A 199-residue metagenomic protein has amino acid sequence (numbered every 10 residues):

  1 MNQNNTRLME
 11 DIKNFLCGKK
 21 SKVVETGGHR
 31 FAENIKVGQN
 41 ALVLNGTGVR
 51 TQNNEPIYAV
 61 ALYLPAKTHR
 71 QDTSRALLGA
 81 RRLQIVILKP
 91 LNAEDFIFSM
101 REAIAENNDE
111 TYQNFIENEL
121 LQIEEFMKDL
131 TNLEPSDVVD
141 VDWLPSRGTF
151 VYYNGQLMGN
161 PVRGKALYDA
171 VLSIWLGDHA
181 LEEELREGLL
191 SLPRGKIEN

Functional and structural regions predicted by a protein language model:
N2-S21, G27, A105, N199: N- and C-terminal low-complexity/disordered segments
G18-R75: N-terminal structural module
I35, F150-V151: Short aromatic-centered micro-motifs
V43, A61, Q84-V86, F150: Soluble periplasmic/extracytoplasmic beta-strand elements of cell-envelope proteins
T68-S146: Mid-length scaffold segments of soluble, non-membrane domains
Y153-Q156: Short strand-turn-strand beta-turns centered on an Asx-Gly dipeptide
M158-L185: Flexible glycine-rich active-site/ligand-binding loops centered on an Asp-His dyad
E183-N199: Cysteine/selenocysteine-centered motifs that mediate thiol-based redox chemistry or coordinate metal-sulfur cofactors
